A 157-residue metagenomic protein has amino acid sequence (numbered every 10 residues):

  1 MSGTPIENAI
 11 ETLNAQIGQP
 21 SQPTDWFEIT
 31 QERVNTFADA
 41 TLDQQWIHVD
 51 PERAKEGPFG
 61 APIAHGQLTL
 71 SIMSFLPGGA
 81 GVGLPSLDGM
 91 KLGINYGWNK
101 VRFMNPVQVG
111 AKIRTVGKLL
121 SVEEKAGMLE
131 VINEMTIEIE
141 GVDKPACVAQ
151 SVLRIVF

Functional and structural regions predicted by a protein language model:
M1-Q16, F103-F157: HotDog/MaoC-like acyl-thioester-processing domains
S2-I94: Hot-dog-fold acyl-thioester-processing enzymes
F59-G60, D88, G93-N95, G127 (+2 more regions): Short, intrinsically disordered/low-complexity patches at protein termini and at juxtamembrane boundaries
G81, S86-L87, Y96-V101, Q108 (+1 more regions): Catalytic-pocket segment enriched in acidic/His residues
